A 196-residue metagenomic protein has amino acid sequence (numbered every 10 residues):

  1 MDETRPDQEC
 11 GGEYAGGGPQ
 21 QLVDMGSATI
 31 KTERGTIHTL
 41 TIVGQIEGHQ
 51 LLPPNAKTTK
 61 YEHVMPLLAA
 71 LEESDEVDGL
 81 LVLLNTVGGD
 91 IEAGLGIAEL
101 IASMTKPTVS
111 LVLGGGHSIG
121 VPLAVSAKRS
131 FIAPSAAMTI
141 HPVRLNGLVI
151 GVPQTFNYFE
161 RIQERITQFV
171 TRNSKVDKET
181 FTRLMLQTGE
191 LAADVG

Functional and structural regions predicted by a protein language model:
T4-R5, G17-E62: STAS-typified acidic loop motif
P6-Q8, G12-Q21, T29-T36, A70-E73 (+2 more regions): Catalytic phosphate/metal-binding cores of nucleic-acid and nucleotide-processing enzymes, i.e., regions that mediate
T39-T41, G79-L83, L111: Structural motif
L52-D78: A short, well-ordered alpha-helical element
T58-E62, I91, P153, N157-R161: Soluble non-cytosolic domains of exported or imported proteins
H63-P66, G96, R161, R165: Extracytoplasmic/secreted proteins, especially bacterial periplasmic and envelope-associated proteins
L80, H141-G196: Charged, glycine-interspersed solvent-exposed loop segments at helix/strand-loop junctions that cap or gate access
L83-I97, A102-G147, L191-A192: Glycine-rich beta-to-alpha active-site loop
